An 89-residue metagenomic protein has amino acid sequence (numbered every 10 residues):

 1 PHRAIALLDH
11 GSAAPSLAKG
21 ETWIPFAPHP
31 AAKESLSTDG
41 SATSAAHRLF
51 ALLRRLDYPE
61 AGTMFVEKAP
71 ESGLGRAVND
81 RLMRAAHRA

Functional and structural regions predicted by a protein language model:
P1-R88: A C-terminal functional module that forms or caps the active site or interfaces directly with catalytic machinery
